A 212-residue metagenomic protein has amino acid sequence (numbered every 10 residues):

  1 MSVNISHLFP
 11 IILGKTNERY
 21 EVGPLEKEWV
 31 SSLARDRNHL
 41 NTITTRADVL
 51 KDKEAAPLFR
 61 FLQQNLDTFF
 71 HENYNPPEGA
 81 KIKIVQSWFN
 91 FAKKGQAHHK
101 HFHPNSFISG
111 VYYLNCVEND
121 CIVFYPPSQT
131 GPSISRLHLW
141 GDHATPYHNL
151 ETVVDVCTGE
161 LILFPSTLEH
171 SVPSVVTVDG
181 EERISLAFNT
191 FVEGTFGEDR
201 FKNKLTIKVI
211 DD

Functional and structural regions predicted by a protein language model:
M1-E78, W88, A97, K204-D211: Non-heme Fe(II)/2-oxoglutarate
I12, V85, S106-I108, E118 (+2 more regions): Residues that flank catalytic or metal-binding motifs in active/ligand-binding sites
G79-K81, F102-S106, V178-E182: A generic structural micro-feature
I82-N90: A short glycine-rich, His/Asp/Glu-containing loop-to-beta-strand
K93-L163, E193-N203: Catalytic core of non-heme Fe(II) oxygenases with the double-stranded beta-helix
H98-H101, H170-V178: Short beta-strand His + acidic residue motifs that chelate non-heme Fe in jelly-roll/DSBH and cupin folds
I162-V172: Terminal, low-complexity interaction segments
E181-D212: Non-heme Fe(II)/2-oxoglutarate
